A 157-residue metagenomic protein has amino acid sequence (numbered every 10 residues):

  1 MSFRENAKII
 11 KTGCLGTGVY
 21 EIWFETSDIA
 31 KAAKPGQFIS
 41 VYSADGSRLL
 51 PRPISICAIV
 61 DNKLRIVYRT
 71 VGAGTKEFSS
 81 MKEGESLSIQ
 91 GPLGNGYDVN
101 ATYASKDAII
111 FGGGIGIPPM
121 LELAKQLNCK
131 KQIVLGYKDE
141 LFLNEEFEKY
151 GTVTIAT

Functional and structural regions predicted by a protein language model:
S2-E83: Ferredoxin-reductase
A73-T157: FNR/FR-type flavoprotein reductase catalytic core
